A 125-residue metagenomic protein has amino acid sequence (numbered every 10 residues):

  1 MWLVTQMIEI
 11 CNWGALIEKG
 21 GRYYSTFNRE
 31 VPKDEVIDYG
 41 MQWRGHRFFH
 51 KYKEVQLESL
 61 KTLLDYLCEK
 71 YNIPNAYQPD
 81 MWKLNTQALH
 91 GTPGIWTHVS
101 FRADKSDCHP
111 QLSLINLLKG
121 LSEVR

Functional and structural regions predicted by a protein language model:
M1-L3, H90: Short, solvent-exposed loop/turn segments at the edges of secondary structure
V4-I10, G94-T97: Structural recognition of the beta-strand scaffold that forms the well-ordered cores of secreted hydrolase catalytic
G14, E18-R125: Basic/polar, cationic surfaces and motifs that engage anionic cell-wall and phosphate/carboxylate ligands
